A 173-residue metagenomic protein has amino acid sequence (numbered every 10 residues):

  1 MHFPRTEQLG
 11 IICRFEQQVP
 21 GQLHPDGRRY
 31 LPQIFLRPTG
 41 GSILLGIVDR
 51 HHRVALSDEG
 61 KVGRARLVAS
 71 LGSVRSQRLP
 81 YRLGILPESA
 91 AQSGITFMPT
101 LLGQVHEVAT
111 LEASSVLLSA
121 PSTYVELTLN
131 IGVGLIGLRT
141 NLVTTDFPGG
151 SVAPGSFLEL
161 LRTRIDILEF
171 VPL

Functional and structural regions predicted by a protein language model:
M1-R28, G84-T123: Structural detector for short beta-strands of small beta-barrel domains
I12, L45, S57-L67, F97 (+5 more regions): A compositionally biased, intrinsically disordered/low-complexity signal enriched for hydrophobic/aromatic residues
F15-Q18, T39-G41, V68-S70, V108 (+2 more regions): Generic structural motif
H24-L45, S115-L142: OB-fold (S1/OB) nucleic-acid-binding surfaces
Y30-A91: Acidic (E/D-rich), amphipathic helical modules within compact regulatory domains
T39, N130-V133, N141, P148-G149 (+1 more regions): C-terminal functional regions that serve as terminal interaction/effector modules
D49-R66, V143-L161: Short nucleic-acid-contacting surface segments enriched for D/E, G, S/T with interspersed K/R
R66-L102, S156, L160-L173: OB-fold/S1-family single-stranded nucleic acid-binding modules
